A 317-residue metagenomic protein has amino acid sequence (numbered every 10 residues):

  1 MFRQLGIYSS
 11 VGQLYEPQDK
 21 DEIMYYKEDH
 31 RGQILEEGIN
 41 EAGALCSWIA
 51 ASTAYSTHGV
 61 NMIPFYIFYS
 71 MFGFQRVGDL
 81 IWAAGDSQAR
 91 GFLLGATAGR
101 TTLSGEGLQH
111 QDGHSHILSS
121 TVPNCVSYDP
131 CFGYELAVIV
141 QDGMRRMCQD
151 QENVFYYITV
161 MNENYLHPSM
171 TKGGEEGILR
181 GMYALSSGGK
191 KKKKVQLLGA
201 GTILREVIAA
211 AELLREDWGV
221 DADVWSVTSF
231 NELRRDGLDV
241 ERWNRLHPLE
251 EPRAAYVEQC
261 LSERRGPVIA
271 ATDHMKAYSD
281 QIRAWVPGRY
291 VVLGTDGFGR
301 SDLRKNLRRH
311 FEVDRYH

Functional and structural regions predicted by a protein language model:
M1-P168, E175-G177, G237-H247, C260: Thiamine diphosphate
I23, T57, T101-H110, S120 (+3 more regions): Thiamine diphosphate
